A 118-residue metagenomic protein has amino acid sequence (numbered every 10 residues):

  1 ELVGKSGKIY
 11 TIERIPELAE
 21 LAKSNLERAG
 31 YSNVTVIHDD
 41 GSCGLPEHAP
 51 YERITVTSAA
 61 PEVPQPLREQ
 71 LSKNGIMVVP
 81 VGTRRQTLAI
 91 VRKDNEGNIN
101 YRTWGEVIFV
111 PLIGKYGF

Functional and structural regions predicted by a protein language model:
E1-A89, K93-E96: Conserved nucleotide-cofactor-binding alpha/beta core module
G82-F118: Active-site capping/gating segments
